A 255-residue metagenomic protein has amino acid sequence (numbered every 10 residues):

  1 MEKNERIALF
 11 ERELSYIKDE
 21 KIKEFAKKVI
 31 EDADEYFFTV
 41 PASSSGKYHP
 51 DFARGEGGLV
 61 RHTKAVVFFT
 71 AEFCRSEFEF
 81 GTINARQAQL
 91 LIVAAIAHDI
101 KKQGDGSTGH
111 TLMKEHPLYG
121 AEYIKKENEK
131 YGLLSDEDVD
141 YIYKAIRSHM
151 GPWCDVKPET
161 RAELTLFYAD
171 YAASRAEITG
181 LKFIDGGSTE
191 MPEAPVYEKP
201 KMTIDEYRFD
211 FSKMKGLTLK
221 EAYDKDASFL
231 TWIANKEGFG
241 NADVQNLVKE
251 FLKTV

Functional and structural regions predicted by a protein language model:
M1-T108: Acidic/His-rich, divalent-metal-binding segments that scaffold phosphate/diphosphate chemistry
I7, K23, V139, D226-A227 (+1 more regions): Alpha-helix initiation and N-capping motif
I17, V29, A33, T70 (+5 more regions): Generic structural signal for hydrophobic core residues of well-folded globular domains
D32, Y36, H149-P152, S228 (+2 more regions): A short structural micro-motif
K47-G55, F73, G81-G187: Divalent metal-dependent catalytic cores for phosphoryl transfer on phosphate-bearing substrates
V66-E72, G120, I124, F229 (+1 more regions): Amphipathic alpha-helices of TPR/Sel1-like and other helical repeat/solenoid scaffolds
E193-V255: Accessory DNA-engaging acidic/polar modules
